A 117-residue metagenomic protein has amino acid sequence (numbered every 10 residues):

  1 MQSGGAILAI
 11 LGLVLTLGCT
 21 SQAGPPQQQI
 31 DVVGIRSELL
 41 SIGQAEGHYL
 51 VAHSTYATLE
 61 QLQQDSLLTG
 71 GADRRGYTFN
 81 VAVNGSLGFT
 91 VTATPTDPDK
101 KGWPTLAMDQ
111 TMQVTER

Functional and structural regions predicted by a protein language model:
M1-L17: Sec-dependent bacterial lipoprotein signal peptides
I7-I10, E38-L39, L67-T69, A93: Alpha-helical interaction segments
T16-D65: Conserved hydrophobic/amphipathic alpha-helical signal-anchor segments
Q44-R117: Extracellular/periplasmic head regions of type IV pilus-like filament subunits
